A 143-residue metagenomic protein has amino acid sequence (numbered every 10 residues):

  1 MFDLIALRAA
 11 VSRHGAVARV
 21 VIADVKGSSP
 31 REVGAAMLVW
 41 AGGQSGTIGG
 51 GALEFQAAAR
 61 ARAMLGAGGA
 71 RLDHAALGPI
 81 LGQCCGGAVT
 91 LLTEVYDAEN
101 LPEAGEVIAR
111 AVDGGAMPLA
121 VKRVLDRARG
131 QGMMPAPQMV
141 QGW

Functional and structural regions predicted by a protein language model:
M1-W143: Segments forming oxygen-rich coordination pockets for charged ligands
